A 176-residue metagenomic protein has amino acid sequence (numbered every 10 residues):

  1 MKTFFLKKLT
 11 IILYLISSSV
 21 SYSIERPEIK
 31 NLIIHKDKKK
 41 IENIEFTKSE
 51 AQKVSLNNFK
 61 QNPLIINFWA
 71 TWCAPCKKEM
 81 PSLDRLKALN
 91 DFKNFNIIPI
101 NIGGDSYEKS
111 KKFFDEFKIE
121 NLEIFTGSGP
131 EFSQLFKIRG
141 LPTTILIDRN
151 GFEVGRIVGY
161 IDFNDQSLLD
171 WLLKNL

Functional and structural regions predicted by a protein language model:
M1-L9: Bacterial N-terminal signal peptides that target proteins for export
K8-S18: Bacterial N-terminal signal peptides
S21-N43: N-proximal helix/coil linker or "cap" segments that precede and/or mark the start of modular domains
S55-K77: Short active-site neighborhood of thiol/selenol oxidoreductases, capturing the structured segment around
I65-I66, I97, T144: Hydrophobic beta-strand anchors of alpha/beta hydrolase catalytic cores
K78-F117, S128-Q134: Structural microenvironment flanking redox-active thiols in thiol-disulfide oxidoreductases
E116-E120, G127-L173: Thiol/disulfide oxidoreductase modules built on the thioredoxin-like
